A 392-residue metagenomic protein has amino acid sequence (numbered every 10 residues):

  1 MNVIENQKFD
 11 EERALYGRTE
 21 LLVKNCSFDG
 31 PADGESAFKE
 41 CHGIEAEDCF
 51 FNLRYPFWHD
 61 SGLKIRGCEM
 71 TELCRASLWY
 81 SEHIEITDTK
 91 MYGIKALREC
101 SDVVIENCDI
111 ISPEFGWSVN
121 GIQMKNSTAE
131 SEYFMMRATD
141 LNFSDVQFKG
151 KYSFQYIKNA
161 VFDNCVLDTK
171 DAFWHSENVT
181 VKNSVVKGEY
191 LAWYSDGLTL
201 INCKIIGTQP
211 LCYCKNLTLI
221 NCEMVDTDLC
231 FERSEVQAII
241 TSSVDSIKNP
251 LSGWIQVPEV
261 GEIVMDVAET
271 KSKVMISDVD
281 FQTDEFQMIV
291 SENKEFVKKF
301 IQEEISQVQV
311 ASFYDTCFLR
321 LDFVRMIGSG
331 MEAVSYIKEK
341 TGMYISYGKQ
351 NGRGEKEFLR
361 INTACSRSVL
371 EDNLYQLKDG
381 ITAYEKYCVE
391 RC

Functional and structural regions predicted by a protein language model:
M1-E292, K299: Long, distal/terminal scaffolding or interaction modules with repetitive or compositionally biased sequence
V290-V297, V310-F323, E355: Conserved glycine-rich beta-strand-loop-beta hairpin in the small C-terminal domain of fold type I
N293-F296, F300, D372, Q376: A non-catalytic, amphipathic alpha-helix used as a structural packing/dimerization or gating element in enzyme scaffolds
I301-V310, E385-E390: Surface-exposed helix-capping loop/turn segments at secondary-structure junctions
Q307-V310, Y344-K349: A short linear hydrophobic-aromatic micro-motif
L321-R325, T363-C365: Short beta-strand-to-loop capping motifs
G330-S335: A short, small/polar-residue-rich loop/turn motif at beta-strand boundaries within alpha/beta enzyme cores
Y336-Y344, N351-C392: PLP-dependent enzyme catalytic core of the Aspartate aminotransferase-like
